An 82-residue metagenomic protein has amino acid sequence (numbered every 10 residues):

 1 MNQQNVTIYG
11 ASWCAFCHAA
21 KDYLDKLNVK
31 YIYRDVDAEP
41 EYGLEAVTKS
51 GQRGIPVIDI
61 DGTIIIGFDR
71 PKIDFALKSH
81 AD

Functional and structural regions predicted by a protein language model:
M1-L27: Local sequence-structure signature of Cys/Sec-based thiol-disulfide redox active-site neighborhoods
G10, I32-D35, I66: A structural signal for short, well-ordered beta-strand elements
A15, E41, K72: Short alpha-helical
K21, D69, L77: Short, flexible helix/strand-to-coil boundary loops that buttress conserved ligand/catalytic motifs in alpha/beta
V29-Y42, Q52: Thiol-based oxidoreductase modules, predominantly thioredoxin-like and allied folds used for disulfide exchange
T48-S50: Major-groove DNA-recognition helix of helix-turn-helix-type DNA-binding domains
P56-I65: A short, hydrophobic beta-strand/beta-hairpin element that forms part of a small beta-sheet core
I73-D82: Thiol-/selenol-based redox modules, centered on thioredoxin-like and closely related oxidoreductase domains
